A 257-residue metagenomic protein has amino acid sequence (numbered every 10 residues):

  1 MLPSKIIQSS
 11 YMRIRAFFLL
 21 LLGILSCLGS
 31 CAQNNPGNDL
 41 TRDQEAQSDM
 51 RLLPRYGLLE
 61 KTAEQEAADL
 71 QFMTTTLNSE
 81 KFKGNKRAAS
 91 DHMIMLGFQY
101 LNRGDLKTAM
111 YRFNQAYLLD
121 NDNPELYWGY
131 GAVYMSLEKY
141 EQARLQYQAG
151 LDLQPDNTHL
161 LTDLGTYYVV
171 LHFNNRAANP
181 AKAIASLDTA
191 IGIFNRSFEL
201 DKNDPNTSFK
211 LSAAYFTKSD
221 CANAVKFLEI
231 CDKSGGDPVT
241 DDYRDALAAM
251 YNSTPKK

Functional and structural regions predicted by a protein language model:
M1-P36: Bacterial Sec-dependent N-terminal signal peptides
Q33-Q99: N-terminal leader/linker segments that initiate helical-solenoid repeat arrays
G37-L40, P205, A214-T217, C221-K257: Terminal, low-structured helical/coil segments at or just beyond the last alpha-helical repeat
R87-L101, W128, T162, N195 (+1 more regions): Alpha-helical tetratricopeptide repeat
P124-E125, G129-L137, E141-D201: Alpha-helical adaptor scaffolds
L126, L160, T207, T240-D241: TPR alpha-solenoid repeat register
